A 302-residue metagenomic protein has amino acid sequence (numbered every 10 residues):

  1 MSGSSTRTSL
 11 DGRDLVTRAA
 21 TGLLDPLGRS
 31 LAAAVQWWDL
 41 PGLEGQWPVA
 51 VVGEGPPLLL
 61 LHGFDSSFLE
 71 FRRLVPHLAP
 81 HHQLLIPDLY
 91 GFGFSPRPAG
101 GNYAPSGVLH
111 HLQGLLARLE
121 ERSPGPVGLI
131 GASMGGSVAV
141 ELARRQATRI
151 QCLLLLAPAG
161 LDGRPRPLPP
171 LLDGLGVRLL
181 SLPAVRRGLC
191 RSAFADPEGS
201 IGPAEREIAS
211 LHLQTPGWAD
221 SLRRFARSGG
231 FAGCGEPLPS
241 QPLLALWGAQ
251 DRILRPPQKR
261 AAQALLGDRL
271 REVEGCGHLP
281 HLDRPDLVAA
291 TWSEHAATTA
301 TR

Functional and structural regions predicted by a protein language model:
M1-D39: An N-terminal hydrophobic leader/cap segment in hydrolases
W38-L43, P48-V52, L85-I130, A290: Active-site loop/oxyanion-hole signature of alpha/beta-hydrolase fold enzymes
P48-F94: Conserved HGGG/HGGXW glycine-rich cap/lid loop of the alpha/beta-hydrolase fold
E70-R72, S95-G101, R164-R166, P256-P257: Conserved catalytic-core motifs of eukaryotic protein kinase domains, centered on the activation segment
G131, G135, A139: Gly/Ala-rich beta-loop-alpha elbow adjacent to hydrolase catalytic centers
V140, R144, I150-L179: Flexible "cap/lid" loop of the alpha/beta hydrolase fold
L182-Q241: Conserved alpha/beta-hydrolase catalytic His-Asp/Glu region
P242-C276, L282-D283, L287: Conserved loop-alpha-helix segment in the C-terminal half of the alpha/beta-hydrolase fold that carries the catalytic
